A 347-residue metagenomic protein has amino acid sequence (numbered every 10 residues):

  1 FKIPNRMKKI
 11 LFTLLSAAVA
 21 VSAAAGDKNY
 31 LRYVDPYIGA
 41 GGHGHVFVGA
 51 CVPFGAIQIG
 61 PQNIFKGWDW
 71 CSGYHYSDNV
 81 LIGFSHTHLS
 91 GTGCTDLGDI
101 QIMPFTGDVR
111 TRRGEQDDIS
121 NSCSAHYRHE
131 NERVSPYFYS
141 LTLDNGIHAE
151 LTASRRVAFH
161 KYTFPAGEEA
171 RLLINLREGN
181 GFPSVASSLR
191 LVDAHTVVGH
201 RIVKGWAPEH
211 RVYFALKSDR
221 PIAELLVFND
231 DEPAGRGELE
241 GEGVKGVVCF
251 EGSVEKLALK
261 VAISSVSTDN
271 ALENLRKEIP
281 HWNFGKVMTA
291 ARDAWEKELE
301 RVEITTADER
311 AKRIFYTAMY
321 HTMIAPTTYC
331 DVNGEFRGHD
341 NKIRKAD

Functional and structural regions predicted by a protein language model:
F1-R6: Short, Lys/Arg-enriched N-terminal segments with co-localized hydrophobic residues within the first ~10-30 amino acids
K8-S16: Sec-dependent signal peptide recognition, specifically the positively charged N-region followed immediately by
L15-A24: Hydrophobic h-region of N-terminal signal peptides that target proteins for export in Gram-negative bacteria
G26-D347: Accessory carbohydrate-recognition regions in carbohydrate-active enzymes
